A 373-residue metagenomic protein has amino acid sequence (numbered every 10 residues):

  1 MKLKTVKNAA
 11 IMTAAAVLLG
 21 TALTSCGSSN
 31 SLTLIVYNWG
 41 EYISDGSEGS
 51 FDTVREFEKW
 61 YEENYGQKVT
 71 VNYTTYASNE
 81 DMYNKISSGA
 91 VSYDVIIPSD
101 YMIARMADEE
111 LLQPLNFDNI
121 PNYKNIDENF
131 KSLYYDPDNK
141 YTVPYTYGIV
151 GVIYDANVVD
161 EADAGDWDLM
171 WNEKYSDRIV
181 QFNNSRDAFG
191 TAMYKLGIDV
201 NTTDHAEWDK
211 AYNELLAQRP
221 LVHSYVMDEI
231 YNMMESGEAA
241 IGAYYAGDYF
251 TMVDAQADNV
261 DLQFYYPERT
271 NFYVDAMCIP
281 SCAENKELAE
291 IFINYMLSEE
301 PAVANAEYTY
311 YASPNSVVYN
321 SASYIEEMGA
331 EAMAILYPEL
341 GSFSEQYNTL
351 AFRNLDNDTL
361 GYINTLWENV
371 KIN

Functional and structural regions predicted by a protein language model:
M1-L34, N373: Short, low-complexity disordered leader/linker segments with a strong preference for bacterial N-terminal type II
G27-R105, N232: Early extracytoplasmic/lumenal segment of secretory-pathway proteins
V91-V95, D100, Q113-I153, R178: A structural signal for short loop-to-beta-strand junctions that line the ligand-binding cleft of periplasmic/secreted
Q113-K124, T142, N259-N271, P280-A283: Short beta-strand->loop
G151-V158, M193-G197, Y273-K286, Y295-M296 (+1 more regions): A bilobed periplasmic-binding-protein/Venus flytrap-type ligand-binding module shared by bacterial periplasmic
Q181-N184, A188, A192, V200-F264: Ligand-binding pocket segment of bilobal, Venus flytrap-like solute-binding proteins
P280-Q346: Mature extracytoplasmic/periplasmic domains
L340-N373: Conserved C-terminal helix/tail region of periplasmic/extracytoplasmic solute-binding proteins
